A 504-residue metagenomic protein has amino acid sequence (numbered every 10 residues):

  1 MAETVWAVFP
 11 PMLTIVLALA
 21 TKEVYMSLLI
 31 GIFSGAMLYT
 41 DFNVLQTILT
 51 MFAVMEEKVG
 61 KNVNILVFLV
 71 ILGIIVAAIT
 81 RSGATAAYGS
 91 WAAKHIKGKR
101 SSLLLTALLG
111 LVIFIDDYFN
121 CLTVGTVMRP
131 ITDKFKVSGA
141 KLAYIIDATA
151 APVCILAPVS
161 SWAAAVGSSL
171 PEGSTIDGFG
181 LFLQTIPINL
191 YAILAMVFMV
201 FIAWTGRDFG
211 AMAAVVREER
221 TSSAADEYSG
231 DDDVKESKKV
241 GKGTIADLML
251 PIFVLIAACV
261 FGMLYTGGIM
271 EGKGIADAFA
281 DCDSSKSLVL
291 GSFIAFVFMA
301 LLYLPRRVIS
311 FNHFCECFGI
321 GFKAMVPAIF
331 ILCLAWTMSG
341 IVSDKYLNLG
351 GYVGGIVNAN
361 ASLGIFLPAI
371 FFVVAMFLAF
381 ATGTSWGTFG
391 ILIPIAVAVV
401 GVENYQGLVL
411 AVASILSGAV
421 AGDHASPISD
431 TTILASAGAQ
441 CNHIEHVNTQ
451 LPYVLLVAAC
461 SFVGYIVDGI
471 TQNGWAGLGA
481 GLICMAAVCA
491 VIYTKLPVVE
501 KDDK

Functional and structural regions predicted by a protein language model:
M1-I74, A87-W91, H95, V254-L334 (+2 more regions): Hydrophobic transmembrane alpha-helices of multi-pass solute/ion transporters
A2, T40-E57, A164-I188, F209-K239 (+3 more regions): Inter-helical loop and helix-membrane interface segments of multi-pass membrane transporters/permeases
P10-A20, G31-L38, F68-A77, A107-I113 (+12 more regions): Hydrophobic core segments of alpha-helical transmembrane domains in multi-pass membrane transport and ion-translocation
V44-A143, V308-E403: Membrane-embedded alpha-helical segments and adjacent helix-loop junctions characteristic of multi-pass solute
A93-F179, A381-A421, T431-E445, M485 (+1 more regions): Hydrophobic transmembrane alpha-helices that form the pore/transport pathway of multi-pass ion and small-solute
I131-S223, S237-D247, T432-C489: Membrane-core helix-loop-helix motifs of multi-pass transport proteins
K134-F135, V326-F330, L334-Y346, A361-F389 (+1 more regions): C-terminal transmembrane helix pair
F182, A195-D281, F293, V297-C317 (+2 more regions): Long, contiguous bundles of hydrophobic transmembrane helices that form the permeation core of multi-pass
